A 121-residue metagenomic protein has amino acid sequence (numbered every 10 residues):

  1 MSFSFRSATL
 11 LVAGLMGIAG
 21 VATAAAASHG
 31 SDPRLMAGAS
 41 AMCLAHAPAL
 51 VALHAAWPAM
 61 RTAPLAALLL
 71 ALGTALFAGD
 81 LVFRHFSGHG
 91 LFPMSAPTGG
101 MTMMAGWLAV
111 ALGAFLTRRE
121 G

Functional and structural regions predicted by a protein language model:
M1-G121: Polytopic transmembrane helical bundles with strong interfacial aromatic enrichment
